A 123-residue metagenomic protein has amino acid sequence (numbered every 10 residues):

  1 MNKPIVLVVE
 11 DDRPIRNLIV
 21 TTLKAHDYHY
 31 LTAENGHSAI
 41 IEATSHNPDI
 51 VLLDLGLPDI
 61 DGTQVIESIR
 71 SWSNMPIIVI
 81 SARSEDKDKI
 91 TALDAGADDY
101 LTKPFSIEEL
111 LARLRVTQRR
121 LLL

Functional and structural regions predicted by a protein language model:
M1-L122: N-terminal/domain-start alpha-helical segments
